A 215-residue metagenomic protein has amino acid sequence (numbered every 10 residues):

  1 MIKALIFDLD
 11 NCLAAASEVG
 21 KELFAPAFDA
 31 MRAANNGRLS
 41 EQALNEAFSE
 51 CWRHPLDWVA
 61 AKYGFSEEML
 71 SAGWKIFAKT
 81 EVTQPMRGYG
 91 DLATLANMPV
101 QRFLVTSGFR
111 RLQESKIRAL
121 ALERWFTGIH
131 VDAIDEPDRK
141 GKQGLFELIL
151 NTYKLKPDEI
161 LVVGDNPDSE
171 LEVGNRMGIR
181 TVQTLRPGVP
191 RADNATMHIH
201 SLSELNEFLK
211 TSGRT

Functional and structural regions predicted by a protein language model:
M1-K3, A96, F103, F109-R110 (+1 more regions): Asp-based, Mg2+/Mn2+-dependent phosphohydrolase catalytic module
I2-A93: N-terminal helical cap/lid subdomain that shapes the substrate entry/recognition surface in HAD-like hydrolases
A14, A43, L104-V105, V162: Short catalytic-loop micro-motif centered on adjacent basic/acidic residues
A43, A78-V82, V100, A133 (+1 more regions): Short, contiguous strand/loop micro-motifs
K79-M86, S107-G108, P137-R139: Short, flexible loop segments at the rims of nucleotide/cofactor-binding pockets, characterized by
